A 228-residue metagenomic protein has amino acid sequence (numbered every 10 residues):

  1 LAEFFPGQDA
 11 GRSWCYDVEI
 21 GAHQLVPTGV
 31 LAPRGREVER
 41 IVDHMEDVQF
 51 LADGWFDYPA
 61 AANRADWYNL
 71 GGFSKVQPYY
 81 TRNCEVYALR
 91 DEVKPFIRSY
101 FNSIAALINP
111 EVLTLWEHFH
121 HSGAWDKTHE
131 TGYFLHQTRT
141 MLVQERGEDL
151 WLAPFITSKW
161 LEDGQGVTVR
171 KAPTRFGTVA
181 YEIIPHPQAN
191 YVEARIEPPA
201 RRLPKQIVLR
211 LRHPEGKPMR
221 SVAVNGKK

Functional and structural regions predicted by a protein language model:
A2-R146, K205: Active-site core of glycosidic bond-cleaving carbohydrate-active enzymes
V93-K228: Non-catalytic C-terminal accessory modules of carbohydrate-active enzymes
